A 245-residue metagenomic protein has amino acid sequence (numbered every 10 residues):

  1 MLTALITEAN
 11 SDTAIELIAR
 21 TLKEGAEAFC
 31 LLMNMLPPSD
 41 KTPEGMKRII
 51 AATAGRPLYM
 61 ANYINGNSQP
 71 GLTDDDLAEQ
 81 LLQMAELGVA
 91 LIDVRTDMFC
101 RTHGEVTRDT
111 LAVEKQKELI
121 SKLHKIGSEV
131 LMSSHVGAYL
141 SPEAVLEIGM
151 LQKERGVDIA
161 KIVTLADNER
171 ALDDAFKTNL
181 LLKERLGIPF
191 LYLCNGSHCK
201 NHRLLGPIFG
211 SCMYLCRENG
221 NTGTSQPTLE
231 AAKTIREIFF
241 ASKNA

Functional and structural regions predicted by a protein language model:
L2-K125, E129-L140: Active-site beta->alpha loop and helix N-cap motifs at the rims of alpha/beta catalytic domains
D97-A245: Catalytic alpha/beta core domains of metabolic enzymes, predominantly
